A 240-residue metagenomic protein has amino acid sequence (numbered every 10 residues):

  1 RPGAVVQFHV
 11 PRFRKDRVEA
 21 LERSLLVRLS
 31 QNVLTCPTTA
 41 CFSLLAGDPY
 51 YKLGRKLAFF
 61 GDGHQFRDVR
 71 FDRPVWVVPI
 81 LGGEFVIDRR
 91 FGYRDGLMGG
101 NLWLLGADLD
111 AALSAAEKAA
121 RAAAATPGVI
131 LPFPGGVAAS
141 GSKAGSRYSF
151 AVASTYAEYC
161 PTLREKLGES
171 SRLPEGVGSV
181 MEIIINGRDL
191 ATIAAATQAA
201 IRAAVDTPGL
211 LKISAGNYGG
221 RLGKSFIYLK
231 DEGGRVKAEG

Functional and structural regions predicted by a protein language model:
R1-V6: An N-terminus-focused feature that recognizes amino-terminal "leader" regions
F8, R12-F13, R23-V180, A195 (+4 more regions): Conserved mixed alpha/beta catalytic, RNA-binding, or beta-rich assembly cores of soluble enzyme, regulatory
R14, L190-A191: Short acidic, S/G/P-rich loop/turn micro-motifs used as interaction or catalytic elements
R235-G240: Short polybasic linear motifs
